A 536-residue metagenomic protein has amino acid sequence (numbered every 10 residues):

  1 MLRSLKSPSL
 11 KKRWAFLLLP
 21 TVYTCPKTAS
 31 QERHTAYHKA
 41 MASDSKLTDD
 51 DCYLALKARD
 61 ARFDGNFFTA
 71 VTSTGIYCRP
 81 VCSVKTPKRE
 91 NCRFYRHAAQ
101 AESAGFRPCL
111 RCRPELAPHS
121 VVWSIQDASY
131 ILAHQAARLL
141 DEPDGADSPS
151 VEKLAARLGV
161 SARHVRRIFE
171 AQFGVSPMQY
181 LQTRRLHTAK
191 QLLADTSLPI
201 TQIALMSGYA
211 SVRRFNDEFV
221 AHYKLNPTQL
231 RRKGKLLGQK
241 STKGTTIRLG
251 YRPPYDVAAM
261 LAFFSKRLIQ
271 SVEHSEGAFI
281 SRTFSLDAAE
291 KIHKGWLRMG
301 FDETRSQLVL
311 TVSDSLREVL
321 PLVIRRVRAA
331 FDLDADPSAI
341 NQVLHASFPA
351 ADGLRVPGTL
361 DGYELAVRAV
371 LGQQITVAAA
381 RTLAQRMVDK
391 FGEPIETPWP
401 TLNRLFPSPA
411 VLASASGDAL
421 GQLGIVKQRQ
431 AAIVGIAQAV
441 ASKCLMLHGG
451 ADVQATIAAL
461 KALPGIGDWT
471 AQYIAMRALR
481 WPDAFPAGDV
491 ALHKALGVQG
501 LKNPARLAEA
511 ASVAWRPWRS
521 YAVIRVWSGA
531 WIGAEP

Functional and structural regions predicted by a protein language model:
S4-P8: Cationic, amphipathic, low-complexity segments that mediate targeting or membrane/lipid association
Y23, K27-P536: HhH-family (HhH-GPD) DNA N-glycosylase catalytic core used in base-excision repair
